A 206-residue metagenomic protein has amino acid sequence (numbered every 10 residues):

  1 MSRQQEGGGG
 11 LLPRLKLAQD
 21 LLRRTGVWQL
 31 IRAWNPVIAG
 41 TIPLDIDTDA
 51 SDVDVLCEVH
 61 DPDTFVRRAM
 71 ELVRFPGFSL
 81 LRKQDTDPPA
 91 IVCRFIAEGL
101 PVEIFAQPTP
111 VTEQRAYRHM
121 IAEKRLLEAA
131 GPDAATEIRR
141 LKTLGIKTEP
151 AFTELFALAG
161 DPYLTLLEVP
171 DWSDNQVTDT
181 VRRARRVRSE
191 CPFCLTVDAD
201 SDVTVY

Functional and structural regions predicted by a protein language model:
M1-A39, V197-Y206: Helical scaffold of the NTase/Pol beta-like nucleotidyltransferase catalytic core
G9-R23, C57-E98: Metal-dependent nucleotidyltransferase catalytic core
T25-T64: Active-site nucleotide-donor binding segment shared across nucleotidyl transfer reactions
V37-A39, L56, R94-I96, E103-F105: Residues in well-ordered beta-strands of folded domains
R68, A106, R115-R118: A short secondary-structure junction signal
M70, P101-P110: Active-site ExK catalytic segment of metal-dependent nucleases
F75-R82, D87, I91, E103-Q107 (+2 more regions): Conserved His + Asp/Glu catalytic blocks
T112-Y206: Catalytic cores of NTP-dependent nucleotidyl/adenyl transfer enzymes across multiple folds
